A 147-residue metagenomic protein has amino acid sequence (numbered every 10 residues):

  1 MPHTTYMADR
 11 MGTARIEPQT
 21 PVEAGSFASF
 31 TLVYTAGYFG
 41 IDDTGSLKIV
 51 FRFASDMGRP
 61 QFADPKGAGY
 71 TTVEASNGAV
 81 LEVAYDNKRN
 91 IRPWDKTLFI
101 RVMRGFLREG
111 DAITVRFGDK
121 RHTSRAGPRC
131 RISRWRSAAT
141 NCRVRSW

Functional and structural regions predicted by a protein language model:
M1-W147: Ser/Thr/Pro/Gly-rich, low-complexity intrinsically disordered stalk/linker tracts of secreted and surface-exposed
